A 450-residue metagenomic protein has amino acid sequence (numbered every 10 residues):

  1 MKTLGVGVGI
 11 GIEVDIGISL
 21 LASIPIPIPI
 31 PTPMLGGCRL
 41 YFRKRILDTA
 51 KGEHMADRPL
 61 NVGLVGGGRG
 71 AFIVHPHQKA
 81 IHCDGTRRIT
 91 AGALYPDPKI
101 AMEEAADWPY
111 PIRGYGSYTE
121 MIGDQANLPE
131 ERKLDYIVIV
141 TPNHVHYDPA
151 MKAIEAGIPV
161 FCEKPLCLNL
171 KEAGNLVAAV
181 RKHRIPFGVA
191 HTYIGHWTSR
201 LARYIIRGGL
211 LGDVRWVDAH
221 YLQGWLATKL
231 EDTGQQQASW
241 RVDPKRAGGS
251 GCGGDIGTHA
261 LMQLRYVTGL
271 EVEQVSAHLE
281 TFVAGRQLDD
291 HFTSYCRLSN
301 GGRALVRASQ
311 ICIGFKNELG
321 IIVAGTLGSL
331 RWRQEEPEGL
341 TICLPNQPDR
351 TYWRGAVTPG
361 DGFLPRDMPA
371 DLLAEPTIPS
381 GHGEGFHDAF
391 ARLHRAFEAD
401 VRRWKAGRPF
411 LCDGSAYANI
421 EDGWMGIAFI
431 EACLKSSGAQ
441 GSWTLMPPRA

Functional and structural regions predicted by a protein language model:
K2, V6-P33, R39, K44: Ser/Thr/Pro-rich, intrinsically disordered low-complexity segments
K51-P59, V138, H382-G385, R392-A450: C-terminal helix-rich "cap/oligomerization" subdomain common to oxidoreductases
G52-P109: N-terminal Rossmann-like dinucleotide-binding module
M55, L298, L327-Y417: C-terminal glycine/acidic-rich active-site capping loop/insertion
R58, P186, Y193-R286, L340 (+1 more regions): Predominantly a Rossmann-like dinucleotide-binding segment in NAD(P)-dependent oxidoreductases
I112-A179: Beta-loop-alpha module in the N-terminal Rossmann-like domain of NAD(P)-dependent dehydrogenases, especially those
C162, F187-V189, D218, W332: Hydrophobic residues in well-ordered beta-strands that form the structural core
I256-G339: Glycine-rich, aromatic-lined ligand/substrate-binding cores of catalytic and carbohydrate-binding domains
